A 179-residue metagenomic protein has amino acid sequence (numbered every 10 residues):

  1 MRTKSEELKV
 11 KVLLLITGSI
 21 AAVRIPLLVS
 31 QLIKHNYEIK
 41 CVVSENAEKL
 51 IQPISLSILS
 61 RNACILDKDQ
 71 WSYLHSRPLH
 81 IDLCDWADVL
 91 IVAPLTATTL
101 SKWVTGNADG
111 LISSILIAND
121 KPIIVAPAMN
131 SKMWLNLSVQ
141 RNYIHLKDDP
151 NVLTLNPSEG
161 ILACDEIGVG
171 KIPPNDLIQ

Functional and structural regions predicted by a protein language model:
M1-I124, N130-Q179: A cross-family phosphate/adenosyl-ligand binding-site feature
